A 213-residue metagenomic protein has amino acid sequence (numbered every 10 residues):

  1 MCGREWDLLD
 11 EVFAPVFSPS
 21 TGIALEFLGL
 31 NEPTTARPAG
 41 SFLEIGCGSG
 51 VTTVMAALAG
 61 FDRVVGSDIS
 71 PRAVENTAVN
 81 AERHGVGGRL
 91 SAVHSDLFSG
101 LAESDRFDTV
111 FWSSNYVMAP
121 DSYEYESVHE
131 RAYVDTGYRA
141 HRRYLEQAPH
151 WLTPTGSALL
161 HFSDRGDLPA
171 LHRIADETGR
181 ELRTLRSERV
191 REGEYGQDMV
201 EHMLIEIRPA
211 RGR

Functional and structural regions predicted by a protein language model:
M1-A59, Y195-A210: SAM-dependent Rossmann-like transferase core, predominantly class I methyltransferases with a strong bias toward
L8, A81, S113, Y144: Conserved RecA-like P-loop NTPase ATPase core
T21-A24, T53, Y123-E124, H141 (+2 more regions): A general structural signal for well-ordered alpha-helical segments in protein cores
A24-L25, E126-E130, D176-E177: Glycine-rich, phosphate-binding/catalytic loops in enzymes
L25-E103, T109-W112, M118-P120: Conserved SAM/SAH cofactor-binding pocket of Class I
P71, W112-R143: Mobile active-site "lid"/loop adjacent to the S-adenosyl-L-methionine
A78-V79, S122-Y125, L171-R173: Short amphipathic alpha-helical segments
A140-M199: Conserved Class I SAM-dependent methyltransferase catalytic core
